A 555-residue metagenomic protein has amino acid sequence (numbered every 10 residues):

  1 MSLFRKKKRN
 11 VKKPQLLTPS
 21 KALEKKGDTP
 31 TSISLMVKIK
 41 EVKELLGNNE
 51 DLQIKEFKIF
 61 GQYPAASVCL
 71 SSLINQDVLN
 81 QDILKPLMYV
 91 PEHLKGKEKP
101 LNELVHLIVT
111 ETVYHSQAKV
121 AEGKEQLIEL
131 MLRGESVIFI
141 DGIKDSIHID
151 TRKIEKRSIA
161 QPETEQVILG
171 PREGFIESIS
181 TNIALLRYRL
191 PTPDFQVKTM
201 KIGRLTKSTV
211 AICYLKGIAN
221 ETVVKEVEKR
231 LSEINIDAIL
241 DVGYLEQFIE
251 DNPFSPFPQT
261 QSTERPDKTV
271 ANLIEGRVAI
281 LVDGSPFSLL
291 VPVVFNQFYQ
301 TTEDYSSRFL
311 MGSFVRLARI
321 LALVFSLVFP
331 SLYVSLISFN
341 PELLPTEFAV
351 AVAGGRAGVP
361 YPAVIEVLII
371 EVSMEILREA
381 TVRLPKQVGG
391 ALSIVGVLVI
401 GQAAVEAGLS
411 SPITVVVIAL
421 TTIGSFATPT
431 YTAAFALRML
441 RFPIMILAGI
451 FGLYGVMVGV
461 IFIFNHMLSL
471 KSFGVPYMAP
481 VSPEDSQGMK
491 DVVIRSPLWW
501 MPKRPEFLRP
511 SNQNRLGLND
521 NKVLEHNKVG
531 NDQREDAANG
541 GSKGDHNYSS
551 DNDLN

Functional and structural regions predicted by a protein language model:
M1-V328, L343-T346, H466-N555: Membrane-embedded alpha-helical signal segments
L332-S335, P345-A351, G355-G530, D536: Generic detector of multi-pass transmembrane helix bundles and their immediately adjacent loops in polytopic membrane
